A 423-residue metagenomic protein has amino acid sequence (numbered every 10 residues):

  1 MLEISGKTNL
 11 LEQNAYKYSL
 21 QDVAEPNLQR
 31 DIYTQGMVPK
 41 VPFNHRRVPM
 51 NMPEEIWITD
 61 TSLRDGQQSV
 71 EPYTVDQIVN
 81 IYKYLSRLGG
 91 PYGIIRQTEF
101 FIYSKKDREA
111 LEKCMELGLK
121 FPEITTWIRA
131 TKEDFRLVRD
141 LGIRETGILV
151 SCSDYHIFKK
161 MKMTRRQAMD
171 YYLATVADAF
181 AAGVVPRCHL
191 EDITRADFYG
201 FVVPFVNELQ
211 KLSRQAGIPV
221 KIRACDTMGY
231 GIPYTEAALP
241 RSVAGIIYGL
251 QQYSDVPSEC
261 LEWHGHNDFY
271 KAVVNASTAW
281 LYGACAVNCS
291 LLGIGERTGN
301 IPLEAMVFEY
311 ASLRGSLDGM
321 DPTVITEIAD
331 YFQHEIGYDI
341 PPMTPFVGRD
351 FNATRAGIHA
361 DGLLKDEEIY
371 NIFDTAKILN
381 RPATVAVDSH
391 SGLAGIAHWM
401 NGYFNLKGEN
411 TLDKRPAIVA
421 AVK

Functional and structural regions predicted by a protein language model:
S5-R64, G315-K423: A mid-to-C-terminal "edge-of-domain" accessory segment
V23, V48, P53-I58, V70-I94 (+4 more regions): Alpha/beta enzyme core
R64, F101-K105, W127-T131, S151-S153 (+4 more regions): Active-site beta-loop-alpha junctions enriched in small/polar residues
Q68, Q97-F101: Metallocofactor- and cofactor-centric catalytic cores in central/energy metabolism, strongly enriched
Y73-N80, K105-E109, R129, R166-D170 (+11 more regions): Conserved active-site and cofactor/substrate-binding residues in soluble primary-metabolism enzymes
I102-W127, T131-L137: N-terminal active-site wall of soluble small-molecule enzyme domains
E123-T125, G147, A286-C289: Short hydrophobic alpha-helical runs that function as membrane-insertion/retention elements
T227-I372: Catalytic alpha/beta core domains of metabolic enzymes, predominantly
